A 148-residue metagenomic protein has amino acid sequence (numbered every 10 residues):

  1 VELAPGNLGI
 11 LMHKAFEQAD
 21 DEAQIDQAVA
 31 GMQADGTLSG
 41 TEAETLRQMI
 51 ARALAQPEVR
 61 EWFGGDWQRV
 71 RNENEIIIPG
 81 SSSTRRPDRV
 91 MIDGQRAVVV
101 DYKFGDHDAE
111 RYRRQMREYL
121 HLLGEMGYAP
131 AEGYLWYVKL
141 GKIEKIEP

Functional and structural regions predicted by a protein language model:
V1-G94, Y112-R117, W136-L140: Nuclease catalytic cores
Q18, L122-M126: Active-site catalytic microenvironments for nucleophilic, acid-base chemistry
G94-R96, D101-E110: Short beta-strand-loop-alpha-helix junction that forms the active-site gateway of nucleic-acid-processing nucleases
G127-P148: Substrate-binding beta-hairpin/strand module that engages nucleic acids
